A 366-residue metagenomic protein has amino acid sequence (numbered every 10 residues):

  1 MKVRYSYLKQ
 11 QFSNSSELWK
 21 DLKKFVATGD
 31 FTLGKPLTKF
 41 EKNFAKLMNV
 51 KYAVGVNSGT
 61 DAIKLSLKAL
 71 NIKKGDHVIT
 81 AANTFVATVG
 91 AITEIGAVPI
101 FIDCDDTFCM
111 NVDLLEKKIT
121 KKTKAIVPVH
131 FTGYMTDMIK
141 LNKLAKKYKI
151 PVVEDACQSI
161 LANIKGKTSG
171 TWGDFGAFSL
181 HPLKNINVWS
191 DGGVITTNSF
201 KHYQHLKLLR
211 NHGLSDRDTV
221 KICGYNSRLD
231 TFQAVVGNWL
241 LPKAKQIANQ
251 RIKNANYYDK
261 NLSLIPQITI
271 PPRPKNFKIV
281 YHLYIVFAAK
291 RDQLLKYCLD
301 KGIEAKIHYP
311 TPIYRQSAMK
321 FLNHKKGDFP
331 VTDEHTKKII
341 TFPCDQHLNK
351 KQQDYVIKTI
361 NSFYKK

Functional and structural regions predicted by a protein language model:
M1-D30, K35, P343: N-terminal "arm"/small-domain region of PLP-dependent enzymes with the aminotransferase-like
L8-K9, K20, L37-K42, L47-A53 (+6 more regions): PLP-dependent aminotransferase class I/II
D30-H77, A91-I95, F101, K167: Phosphate-binding glycine-rich loop
V54, I79, I100, P151-V153 (+3 more regions): Structural detector of well-ordered beta-strand residues that form the stable sheet scaffold of enzyme domains
K68-A156, N163: PLP-dependent aminotransferase-like
G90-I92, L144, T168, N185 (+1 more regions): Hydrophobic/aromatic ligand-binding patch that stacks against planar heteroaromatic rings of cofactors or nucleotides
E154-W189, D216-K221: Conserved active-site segment immediately N-terminal to the catalytic lysine that forms the internal aldimine
F178-S179, G193-N198, N238: Short beta-strand-to-turn element immediately C-terminal to the catalytic PLP-Schiff-base lysine in fold type I
